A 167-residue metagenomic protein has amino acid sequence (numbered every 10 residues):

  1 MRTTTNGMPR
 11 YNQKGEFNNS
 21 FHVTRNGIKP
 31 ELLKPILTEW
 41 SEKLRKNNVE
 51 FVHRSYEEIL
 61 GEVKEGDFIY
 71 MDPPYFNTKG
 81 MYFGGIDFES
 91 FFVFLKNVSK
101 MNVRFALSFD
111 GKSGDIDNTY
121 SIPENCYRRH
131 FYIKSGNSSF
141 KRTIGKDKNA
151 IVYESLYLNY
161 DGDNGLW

Functional and structural regions predicted by a protein language model:
M1-Y70, P74-K79: SAM-dependent nucleic-acid methyltransferase catalytic core
K79-G85: Glycine/threonine-rich flexible loop motifs
G85-W167: Long, positively charged, glycine-interspersed low-complexity recognition regions
